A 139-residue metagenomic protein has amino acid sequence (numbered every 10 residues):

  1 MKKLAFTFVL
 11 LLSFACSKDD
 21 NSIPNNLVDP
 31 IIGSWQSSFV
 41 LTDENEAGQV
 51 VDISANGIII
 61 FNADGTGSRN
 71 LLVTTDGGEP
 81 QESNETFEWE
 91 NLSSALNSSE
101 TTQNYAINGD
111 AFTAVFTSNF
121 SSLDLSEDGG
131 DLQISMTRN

Functional and structural regions predicted by a protein language model:
L4-A5, S13-S38, N139: Bacterial Sec-dependent N-terminal signal peptides
L27-E46, F87-N91, M136: Tryptophan-anchored aromatic micro-motifs
Q36-D43, T66-T74, T117-N119: Generic short beta-strand segments
T42-D43, L71-G77, T102-G109: Short, solvent-exposed aromatic-acidic interface loops
Q49-N97: N-terminal glycine/threonine-rich, aromatic-flanked beta-hairpin/loop signature
S83-S94, F120-N139: Edge beta-strand at a domain terminus
S93-T113: An anionic, turn-rich surface loop/hairpin at beta-sheet edges that serves as a generic interaction/coordination patch
G109-L125: Low-complexity, intrinsically disordered Gly/Pro/Thr-rich segments
